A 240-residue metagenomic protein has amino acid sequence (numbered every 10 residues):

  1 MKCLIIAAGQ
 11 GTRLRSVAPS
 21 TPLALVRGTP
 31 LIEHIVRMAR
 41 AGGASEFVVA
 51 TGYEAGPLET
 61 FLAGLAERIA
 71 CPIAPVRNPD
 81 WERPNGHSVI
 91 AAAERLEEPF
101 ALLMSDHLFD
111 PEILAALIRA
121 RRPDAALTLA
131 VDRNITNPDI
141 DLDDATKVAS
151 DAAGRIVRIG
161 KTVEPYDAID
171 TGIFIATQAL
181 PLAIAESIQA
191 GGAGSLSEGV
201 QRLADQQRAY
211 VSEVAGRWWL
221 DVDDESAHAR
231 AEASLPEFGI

Functional and structural regions predicted by a protein language model:
M1, P165-I240: Conserved alpha/beta core of the MobA/IspD/sugar-nucleotide pyrophosphorylase nucleotidyltransferase superfamily
M1-V17, R208: N-terminal nucleotide-binding beta1-loop-alpha1 segment
K2-I5, T29-F100: Conserved N-terminal catalytic core of the sugar/cofactor nucleotidyltransferase
G9, Y53, E112, Q178-A179 (+1 more regions): Alpha-helix/helix-capping structural signal
P22, P72-A74, R155, R208-Y210: Conserved beta-strand segments of alpha/beta enzyme cores
L23, V148-S150, V211: A structural signal for short hydrophobic beta-strand segments in well-ordered beta-sheet cores
E98-L108: Short beta-strand-to-loop acidic/aromatic patch adjacent to the donor-nucleotide binding site
D110-A190: Conserved core of the sugar-phosphate nucleotidyltransferase
